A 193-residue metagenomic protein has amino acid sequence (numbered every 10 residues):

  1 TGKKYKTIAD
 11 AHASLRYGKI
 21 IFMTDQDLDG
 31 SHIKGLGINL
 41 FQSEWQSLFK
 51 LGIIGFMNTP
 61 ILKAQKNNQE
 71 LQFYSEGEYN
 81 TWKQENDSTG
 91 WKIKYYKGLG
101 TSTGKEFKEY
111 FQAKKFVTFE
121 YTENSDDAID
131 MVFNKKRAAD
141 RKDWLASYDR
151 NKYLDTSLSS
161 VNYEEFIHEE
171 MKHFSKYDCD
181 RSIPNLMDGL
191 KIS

Functional and structural regions predicted by a protein language model:
T1-S193: Conserved phosphate-chemistry cores used by DNA topoisomerases
